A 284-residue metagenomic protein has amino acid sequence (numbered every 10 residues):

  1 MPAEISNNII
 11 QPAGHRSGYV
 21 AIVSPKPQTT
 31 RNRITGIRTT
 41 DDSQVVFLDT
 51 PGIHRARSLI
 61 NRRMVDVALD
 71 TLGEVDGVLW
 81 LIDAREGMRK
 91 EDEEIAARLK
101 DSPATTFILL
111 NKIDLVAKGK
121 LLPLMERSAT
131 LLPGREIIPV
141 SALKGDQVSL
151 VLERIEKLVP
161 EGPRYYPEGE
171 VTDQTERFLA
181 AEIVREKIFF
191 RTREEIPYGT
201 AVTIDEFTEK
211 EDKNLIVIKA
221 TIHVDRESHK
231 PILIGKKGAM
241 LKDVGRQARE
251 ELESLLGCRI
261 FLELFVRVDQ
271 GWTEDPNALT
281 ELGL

Functional and structural regions predicted by a protein language model:
M1-V78, I82, A220-H223, V268: Conserved G1/Walker A P-loop phosphate-binding module
G18, I37-D41, T71-V78, S102 (+7 more regions): Conserved, well-folded catalytic cores of nucleic-acid-processing and energy-transducing macromolecular machines
V23, L48, L109, P139 (+2 more regions): Solvent-exposed beta-strand sheet faces enriched in polar/charged residues
P27-T29, P51-H54, A84-M88, I113-V116 (+5 more regions): Conserved nucleotide-binding/hydrolysis micro-motifs of P-loop NTPases
Q28-R31, N61-V65, L72, R89 (+5 more regions): Amphipathic alpha-helical transducer elements in NTP-driven molecular machines
G36-L48, R62-I137, T208-K213: Conserved C-terminal guanine-recognition region of P-loop GTPase G domains, centered on the G4
A104-F107, I113-F178: Canonical P-loop GTPase G-domain recognition
E176-L284: P-loop NTP-binding site
